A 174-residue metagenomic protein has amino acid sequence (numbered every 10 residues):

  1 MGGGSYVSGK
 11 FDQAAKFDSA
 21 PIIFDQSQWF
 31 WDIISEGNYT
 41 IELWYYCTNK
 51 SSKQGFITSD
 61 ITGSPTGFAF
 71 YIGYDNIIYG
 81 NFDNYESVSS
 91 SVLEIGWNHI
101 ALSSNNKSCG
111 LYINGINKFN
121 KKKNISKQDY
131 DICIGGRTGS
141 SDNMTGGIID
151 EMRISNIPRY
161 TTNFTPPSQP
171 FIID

Functional and structural regions predicted by a protein language model:
M1-A20, E42-S51, P65-I125, G139: Extracellular glycan-interaction surfaces
A20-I22, S51-K53, P158-T161: Short glycine/acidic-rich loop motifs that flank beta-strands on beta-rich extracellular proteins
W31, G55, I77-G80, D131-I132: Short Gly/Ser/Thr-biased coil->beta-strand turn/linker motifs that build repetitive extracellular beta-solenoid/fiber
S35-G37, L93, S141-T145: Extracytoplasmic/secreted proteins and extracellular or luminal domains
I41-E42, S51-S64, F82, I134-G135 (+1 more regions): Aromatic-rich beta-strand patches that line glycan-recognition/binding surfaces of extracellular proteins
Y85, Q128-D150: Extracellular glycan-interaction patches encoded by glycine-rich segments
I148-D174: Extended recognition patches within non-cytosolic domains
